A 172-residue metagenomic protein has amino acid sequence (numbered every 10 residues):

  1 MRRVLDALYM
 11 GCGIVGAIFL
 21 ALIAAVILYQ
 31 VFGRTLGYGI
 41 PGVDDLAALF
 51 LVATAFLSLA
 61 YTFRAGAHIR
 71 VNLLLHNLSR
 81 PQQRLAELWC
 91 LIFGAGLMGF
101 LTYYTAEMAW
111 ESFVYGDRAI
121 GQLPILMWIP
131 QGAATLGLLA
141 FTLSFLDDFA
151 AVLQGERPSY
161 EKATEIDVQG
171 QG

Functional and structural regions predicted by a protein language model:
M1-G172: Alpha-helical transmembrane segments and membrane-interface helix-loop junctions in multi-pass membrane proteins
